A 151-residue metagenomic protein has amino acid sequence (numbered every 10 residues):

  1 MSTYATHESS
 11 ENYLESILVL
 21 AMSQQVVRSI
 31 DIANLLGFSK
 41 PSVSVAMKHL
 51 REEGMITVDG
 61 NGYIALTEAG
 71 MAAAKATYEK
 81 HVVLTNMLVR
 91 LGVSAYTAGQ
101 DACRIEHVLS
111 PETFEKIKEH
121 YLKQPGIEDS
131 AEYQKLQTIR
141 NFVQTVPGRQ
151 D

Functional and structural regions predicted by a protein language model:
Y4-F38: N-terminal helix-turn-helix DNA-binding core of bacterial DNA-binding proteins
G37-F38, N61, V93: The short coil/loop that forms the "turn" connecting the two helices of the helix-turn-helix
P41, Y96: Key DNA-contact positions within bacterial/archaeal DNA-binding proteins
H49, R104: Alpha-helical DNA-recognition elements
G54: Glycine-centered, phosphate/nucleic-acid-interacting loop/turn motifs that mediate DNA/RNA or nucleotide
G62-K80: Basic, amphipathic "hinge/linker" alpha-helix immediately C-terminal to the N-terminal HTH DNA-binding motif
E106-D151: C-terminal regulatory/oligomerization modules of transcriptional regulators
